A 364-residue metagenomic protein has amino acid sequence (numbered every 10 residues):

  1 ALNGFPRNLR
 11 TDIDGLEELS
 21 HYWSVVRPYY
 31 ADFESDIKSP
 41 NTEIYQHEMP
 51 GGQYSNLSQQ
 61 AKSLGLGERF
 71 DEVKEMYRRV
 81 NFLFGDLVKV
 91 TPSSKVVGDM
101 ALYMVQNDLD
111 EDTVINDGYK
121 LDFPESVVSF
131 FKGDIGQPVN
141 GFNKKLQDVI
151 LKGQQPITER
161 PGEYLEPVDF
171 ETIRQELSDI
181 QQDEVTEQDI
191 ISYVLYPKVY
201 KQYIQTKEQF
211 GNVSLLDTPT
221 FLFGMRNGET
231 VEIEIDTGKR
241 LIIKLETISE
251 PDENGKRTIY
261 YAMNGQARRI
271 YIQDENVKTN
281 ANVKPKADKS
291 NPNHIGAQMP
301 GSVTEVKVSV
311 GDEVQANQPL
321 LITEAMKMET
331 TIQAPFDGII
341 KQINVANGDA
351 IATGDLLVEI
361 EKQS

Functional and structural regions predicted by a protein language model:
A1-K38: Functional cores that coordinate and move charged inorganic groups
R7-D14, I44-E48, P335: Alpha-helix capping and helix-loop boundary segments enriched in small/acidic/polar residues
T11-D14, E72, A352: Alpha-helix N-cap and coil->helix boundary residues
K38-I44, E48, G52-K278: Terminal or standalone catalytic/regulatory effector modules within metabolic enzymes and repeat proteins
L222-G224, I233-E234, S249-E253, Y260-A262 (+6 more regions): Replace "in large, NTP-powered and nucleic-acid-processing enzymes" with "in large, NTP-powered factors and other
A267-R269, Q273-A297: Catalytic P-loop NTP-binding/switch module of NTPases
A287-S364: Structured functional modules or segments
